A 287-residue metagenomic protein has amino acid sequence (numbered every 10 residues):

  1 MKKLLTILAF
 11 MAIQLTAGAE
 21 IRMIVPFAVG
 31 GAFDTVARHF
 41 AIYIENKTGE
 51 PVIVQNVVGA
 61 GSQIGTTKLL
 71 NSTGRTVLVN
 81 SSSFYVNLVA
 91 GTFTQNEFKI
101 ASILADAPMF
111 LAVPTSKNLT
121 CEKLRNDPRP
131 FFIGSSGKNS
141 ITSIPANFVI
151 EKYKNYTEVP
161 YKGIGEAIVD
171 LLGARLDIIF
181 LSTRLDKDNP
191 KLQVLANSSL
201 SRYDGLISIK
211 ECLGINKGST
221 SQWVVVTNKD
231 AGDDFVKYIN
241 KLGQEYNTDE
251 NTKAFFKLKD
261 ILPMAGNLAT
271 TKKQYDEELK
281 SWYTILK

Functional and structural regions predicted by a protein language model:
K2-L8: Sec-dependent signal peptide recognition, specifically the positively charged N-region followed immediately by
L8-A17: Hydrophobic h-region of N-terminal signal peptides that target proteins for export in Gram-negative bacteria
G18-F98, K138-T142, I150-F180, L185-K187 (+2 more regions): N-terminal (or domain-start) structured segment
K68-V77, L88-K162, E166, I209 (+1 more regions): Hinge/capping helix and adjacent helix->loop/strand transition within the periplasmic-binding protein
S81-S82, T115, S182-R184, S198-S199 (+1 more regions): Short secondary-structure boundary segments
N96-L104, T157-V159, D177, P190-G218: Short beta-strand->loop
K152, D234-K287: An extracytoplasmic/periplasmic, membrane-proximal ligand-sensing/linker region
L185-P190, F255: Short loop/helix-cap segments at secondary-structure boundaries that form the rim of catalytic
